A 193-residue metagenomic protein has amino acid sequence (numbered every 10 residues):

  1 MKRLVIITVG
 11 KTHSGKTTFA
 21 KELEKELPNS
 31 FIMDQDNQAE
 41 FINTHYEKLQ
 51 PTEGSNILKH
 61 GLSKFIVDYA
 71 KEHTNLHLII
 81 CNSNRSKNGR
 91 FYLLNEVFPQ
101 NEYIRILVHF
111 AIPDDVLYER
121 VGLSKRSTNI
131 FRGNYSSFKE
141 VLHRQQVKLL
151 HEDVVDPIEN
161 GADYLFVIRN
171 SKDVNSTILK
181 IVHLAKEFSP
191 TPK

Functional and structural regions predicted by a protein language model:
T8: Hydrophobic anchor at the beta1->P-loop junction of P-loop NTPases
K11-T12: The conserved Walker
G15: Conserved glycine(s) of the Walker
T18-K71: Conserved substrate/cofactor phosphate-moiety recognition/catalytic segment in nucleotide-dependent phosphotransferases
L58-E102: Glycine-rich phosphate-binding loop used to anchor ATP phosphates in small-molecule kinases, encompassing both
N101-G122: Conserved phosphate-donor/acceptor-positioning beta-strand/loop module used by diverse small-molecule
S127-I178: Small-molecule kinase domains that catalyze NTP-dependent phosphoryl transfer to phosphate-bearing small molecules
V182-K193: C-terminal accessory "lid"/substrate-recognition subdomains
